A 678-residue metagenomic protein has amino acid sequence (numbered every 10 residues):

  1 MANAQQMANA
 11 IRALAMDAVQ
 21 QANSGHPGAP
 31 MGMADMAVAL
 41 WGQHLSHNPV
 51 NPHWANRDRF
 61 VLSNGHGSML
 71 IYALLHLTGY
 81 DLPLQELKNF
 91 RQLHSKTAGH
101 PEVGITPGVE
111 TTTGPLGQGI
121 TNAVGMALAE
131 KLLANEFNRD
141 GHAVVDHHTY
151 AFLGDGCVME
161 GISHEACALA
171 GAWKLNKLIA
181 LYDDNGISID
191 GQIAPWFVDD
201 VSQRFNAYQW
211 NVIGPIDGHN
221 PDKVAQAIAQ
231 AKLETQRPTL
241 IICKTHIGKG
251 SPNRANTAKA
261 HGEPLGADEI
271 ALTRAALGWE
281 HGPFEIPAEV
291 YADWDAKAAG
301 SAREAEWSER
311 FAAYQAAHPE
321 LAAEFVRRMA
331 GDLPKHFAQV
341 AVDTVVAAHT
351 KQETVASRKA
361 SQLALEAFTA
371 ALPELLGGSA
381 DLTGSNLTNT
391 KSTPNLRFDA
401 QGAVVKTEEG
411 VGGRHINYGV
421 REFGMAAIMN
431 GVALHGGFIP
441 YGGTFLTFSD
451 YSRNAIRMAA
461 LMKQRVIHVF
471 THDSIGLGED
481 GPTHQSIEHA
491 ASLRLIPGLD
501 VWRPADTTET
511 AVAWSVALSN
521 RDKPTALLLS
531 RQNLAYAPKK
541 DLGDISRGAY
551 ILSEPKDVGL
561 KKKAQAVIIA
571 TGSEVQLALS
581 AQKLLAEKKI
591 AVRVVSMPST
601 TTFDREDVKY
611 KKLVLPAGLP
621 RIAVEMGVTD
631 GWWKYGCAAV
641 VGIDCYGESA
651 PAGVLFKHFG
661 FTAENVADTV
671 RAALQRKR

Functional and structural regions predicted by a protein language model:
M1-M33, F152-L153, C157, G161 (+8 more regions): Conserved acidic/glycine
M1-T149, K297-L528, N533-A535, L613 (+1 more regions): Thiamine diphosphate
F60-L62, E110-T112, Y150-G154, I213-G214 (+3 more regions): Short glycine-rich or small-residue beta-strand-to-loop segments that form or flank ligand, phosphate, metal/Fe-S
Q92-G104, N122, L128, L132-N135 (+5 more regions): Thiamine diphosphate
G154, T444-F445, A570, S596: Glycine-rich anion-binding loop/nest that anchors nucleotide
